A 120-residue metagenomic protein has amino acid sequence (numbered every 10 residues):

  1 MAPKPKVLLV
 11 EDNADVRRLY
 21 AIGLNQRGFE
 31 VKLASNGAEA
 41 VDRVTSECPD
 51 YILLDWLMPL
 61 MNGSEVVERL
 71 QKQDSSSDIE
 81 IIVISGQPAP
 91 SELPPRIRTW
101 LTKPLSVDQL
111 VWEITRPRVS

Functional and structural regions predicted by a protein language model:
E11: Conserved acidic carboxylate
R18-Q26: Charged docking surfaces used in two-component/phosphorelay signaling
G28-S35, R43: Short hydrophobic/Thr-rich beta-strand motif most characteristic of the beta2 strand and flanking loop of CheY-like
N36-E39, N62-E68: Acidic catalytic/metal-coordinating carboxylates
E47-L53: Active-site beta3 strand of CheY-like receiver
D55, S85: Active-site residues of response regulator receiver
M58: Receiver (REC) domain active-site loop signature in two-component systems and cognate sites in sensor histidine kinases
E65, S77, G86-K103, D108-W112: Alpha4 helix (beta4-alpha4-beta5 surface) of REC/receiver domains from two-component response regulators
